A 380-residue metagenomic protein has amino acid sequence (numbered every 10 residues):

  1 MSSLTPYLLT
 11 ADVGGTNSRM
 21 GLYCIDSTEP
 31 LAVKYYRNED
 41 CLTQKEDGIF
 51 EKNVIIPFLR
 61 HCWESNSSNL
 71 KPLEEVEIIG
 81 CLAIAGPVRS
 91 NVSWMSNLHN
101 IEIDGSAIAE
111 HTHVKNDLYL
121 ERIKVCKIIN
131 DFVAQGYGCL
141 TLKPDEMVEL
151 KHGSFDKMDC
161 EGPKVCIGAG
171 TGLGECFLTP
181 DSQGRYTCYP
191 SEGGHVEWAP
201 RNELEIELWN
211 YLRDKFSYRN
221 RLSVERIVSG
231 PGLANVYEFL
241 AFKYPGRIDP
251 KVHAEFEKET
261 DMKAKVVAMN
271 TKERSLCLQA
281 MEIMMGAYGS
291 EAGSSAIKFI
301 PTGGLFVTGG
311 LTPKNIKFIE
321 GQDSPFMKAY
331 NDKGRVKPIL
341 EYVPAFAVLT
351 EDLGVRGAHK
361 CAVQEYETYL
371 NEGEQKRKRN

Functional and structural regions predicted by a protein language model:
M1-V76, N210-N380: ATP-binding/phosphotransfer module of carbohydrate and carboxylate kinases, centering on a glycine-rich
T5-P6, I123-K124, C160-K164, L173 (+2 more regions): Short coil/turn connectors at secondary-structure junctions
D12, D131, G170: Active-site glycine-centered loops adjacent to acidic/histidine catalytic or metal-binding residues that shape
S18, P87-R89, G172-C176, N235 (+1 more regions): Short, acidic Gly/Pro/Ser/Thr-rich loop/turn segments
I25-E29, W94-D104, L142-L150, P180-Y189 (+1 more regions): A glycine- and small-aliphatic-rich helix-loop capping segment at beta-alpha/alpha-beta transitions that lines
E64-I128, V133, Y137-E146, C166 (+1 more regions): Short beta-strand-loop/turn "lid" adjacent to the catalytic site in phosphate-handling enzymes
R89, L120-D159, A254-E282, S290: ATP-dependent carbohydrate kinase catalytic cores
H152-D156, C160-E225, G230, I316 (+1 more regions): Glycine-rich phosphate-binding loop of actin/hexokinase-like ATP-binding domains
